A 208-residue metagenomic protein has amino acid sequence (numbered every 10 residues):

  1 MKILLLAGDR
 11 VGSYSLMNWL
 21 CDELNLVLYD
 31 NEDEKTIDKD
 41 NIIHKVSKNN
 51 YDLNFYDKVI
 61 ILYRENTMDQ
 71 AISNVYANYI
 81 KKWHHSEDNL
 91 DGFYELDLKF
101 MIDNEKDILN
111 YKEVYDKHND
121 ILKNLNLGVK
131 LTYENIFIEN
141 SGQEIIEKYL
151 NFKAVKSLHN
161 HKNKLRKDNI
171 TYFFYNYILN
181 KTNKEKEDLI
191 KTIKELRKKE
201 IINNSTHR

Functional and structural regions predicted by a protein language model:
M1-N78, E113, L131, Y172 (+2 more regions): PAPS-dependent sulfotransferase catalytic domain
E32, L122-K198, N203: The conserved 3'-phosphoadenosine-5'-phosphosulfate
K48-N151: PAPS-dependent sulfotransferase catalytic domain
S86-N89, K156-S157, R208: A composition-driven signal for long, intrinsically disordered, charge-rich low-complexity tracts
